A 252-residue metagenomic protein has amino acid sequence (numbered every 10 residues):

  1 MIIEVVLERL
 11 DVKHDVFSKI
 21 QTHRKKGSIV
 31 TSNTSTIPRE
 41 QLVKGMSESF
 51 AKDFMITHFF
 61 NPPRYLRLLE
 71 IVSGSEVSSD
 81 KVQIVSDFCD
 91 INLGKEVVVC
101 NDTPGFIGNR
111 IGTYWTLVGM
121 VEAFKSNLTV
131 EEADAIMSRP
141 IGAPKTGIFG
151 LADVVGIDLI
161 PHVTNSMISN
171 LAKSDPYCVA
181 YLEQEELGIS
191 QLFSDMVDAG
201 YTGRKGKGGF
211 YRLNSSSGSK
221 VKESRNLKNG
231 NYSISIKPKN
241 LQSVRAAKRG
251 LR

Functional and structural regions predicted by a protein language model:
M1-R252: N-terminal glycine-rich phosphate-binding loop for ADP-containing cofactors
